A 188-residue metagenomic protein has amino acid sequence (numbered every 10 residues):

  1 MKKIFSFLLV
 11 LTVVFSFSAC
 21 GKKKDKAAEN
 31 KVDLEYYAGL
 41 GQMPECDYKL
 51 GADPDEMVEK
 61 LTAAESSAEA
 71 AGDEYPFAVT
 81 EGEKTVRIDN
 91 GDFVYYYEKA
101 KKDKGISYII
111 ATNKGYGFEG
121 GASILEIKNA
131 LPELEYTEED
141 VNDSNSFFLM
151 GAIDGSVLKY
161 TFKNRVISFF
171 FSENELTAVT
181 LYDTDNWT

Functional and structural regions predicted by a protein language model:
M1-I4: Positively charged n-region of N-terminal signal peptides that target proteins for export
S6-L9: Internal alpha-helical transmembrane segments of multi-pass membrane proteins, especially GPCRs
S16-A19: C-terminal motif of bacterial Sec signal peptides marking the signal peptidase cleavage site
G21-K23: Bacterial signal peptide processing site
A28-M43: Post-signal peptide N-terminal segment of mature Sec-exported envelope proteins
G41-Y48, A111-E119: Second-shell loop/turn segments in exported
A52-K101, I124-A178, T184-T188: A cross-family detector of function-defining hotspots
